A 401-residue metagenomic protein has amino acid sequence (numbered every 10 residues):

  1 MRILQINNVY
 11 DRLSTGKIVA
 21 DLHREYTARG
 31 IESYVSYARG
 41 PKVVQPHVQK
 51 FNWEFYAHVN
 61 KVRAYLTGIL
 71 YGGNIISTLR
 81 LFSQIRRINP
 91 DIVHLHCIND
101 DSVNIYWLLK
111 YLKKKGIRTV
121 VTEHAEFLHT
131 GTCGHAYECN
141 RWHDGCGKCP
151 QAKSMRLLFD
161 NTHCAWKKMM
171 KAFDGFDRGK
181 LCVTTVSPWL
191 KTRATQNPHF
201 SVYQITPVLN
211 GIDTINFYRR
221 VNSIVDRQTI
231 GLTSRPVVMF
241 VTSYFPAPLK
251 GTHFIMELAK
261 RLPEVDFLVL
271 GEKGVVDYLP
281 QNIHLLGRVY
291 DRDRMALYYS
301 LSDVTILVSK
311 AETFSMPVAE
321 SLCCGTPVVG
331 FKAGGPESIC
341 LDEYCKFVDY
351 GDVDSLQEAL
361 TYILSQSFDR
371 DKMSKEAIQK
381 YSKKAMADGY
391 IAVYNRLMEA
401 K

Functional and structural regions predicted by a protein language model:
T184, L232-K250, M256-A259: Conserved donor-binding/catalytic core segment of Leloir-type glycosyltransferases
T195, I212-T229, D277-P280, E399: Acidic anion/phosphate-binding donor-loop and adjacent secondary structure in glycosyltransferase catalytic cores
G271-A296: Nucleotide-activated donor-binding/catalytic signature segment of Leloir-type glycosyltransferases, i.e., the conserved
L297-S302: Short alpha-helical donor nucleotide-sugar binding micro-motif in glycosyltransferases
K310: Aromatic "clamp/platform" in nucleotide-sugar-dependent glycosyltransferases that forms part of the donor/acceptor
P327-G330: Short hydrophobic beta-strand element within catalytic cores of glycosyltransferases and related nucleotide-activated
D342-V353, Y362-S367: Conserved acidic donor-binding segment of nucleotide-sugar-dependent glycosyltransferases
S367-M398: A charged, aromatic-enriched C-terminal amphipathic alpha-helix characteristic of glycosyltransferases across folds
